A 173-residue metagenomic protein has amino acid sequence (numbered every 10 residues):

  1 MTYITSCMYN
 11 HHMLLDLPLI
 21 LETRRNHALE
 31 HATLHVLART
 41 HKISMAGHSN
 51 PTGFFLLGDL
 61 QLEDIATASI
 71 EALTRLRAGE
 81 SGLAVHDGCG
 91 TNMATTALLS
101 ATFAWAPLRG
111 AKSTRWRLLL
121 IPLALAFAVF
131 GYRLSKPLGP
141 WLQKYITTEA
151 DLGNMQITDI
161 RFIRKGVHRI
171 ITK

Functional and structural regions predicted by a protein language model:
I4-F54: N-terminal, intrinsically disordered, low-complexity segments that immediately precede the first transmembrane helix
R24, A28, A32, E63 (+4 more regions): Charged, alpha-helix-enriched surfaces in structured cytosolic catalytic cores of large nucleotide-utilizing machines
N26-L29, T40-L57, G131-K173: Cytosol/matrix-facing juxtamembrane amphipathic, basic-hydrophobic segments adjacent to a transmembrane helix
V36-T40, R75-G79, A106, Y145-L152: Conserved, well-folded catalytic cores of nucleic-acid-processing and energy-transducing macromolecular machines
H48-L76: Short, charged cytosolic
E80-P107: Transmembrane alpha-helical segments and their cytosolic interface motifs in multi-pass membrane proteins
A97, A101-W105, A124-K136: Alpha-helical transmembrane segments of multi-pass membrane proteins
G110-A126: Hydrophobic alpha-helical transmembrane segments
